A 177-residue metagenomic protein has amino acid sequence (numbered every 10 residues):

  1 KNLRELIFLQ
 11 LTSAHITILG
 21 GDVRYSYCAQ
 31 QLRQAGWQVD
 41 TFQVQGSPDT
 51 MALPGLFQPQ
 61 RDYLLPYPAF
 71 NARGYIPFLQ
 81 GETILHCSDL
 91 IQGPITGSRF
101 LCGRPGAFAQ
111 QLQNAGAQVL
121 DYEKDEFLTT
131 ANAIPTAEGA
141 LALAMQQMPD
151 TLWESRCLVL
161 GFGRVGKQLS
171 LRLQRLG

Functional and structural regions predicted by a protein language model:
Q10-L11, L64-E154: Glycine/serine-rich phosphate-binding loop and adjoining beta1-alpha1 elements at the start of nucleotide-handling
T17-S26, L32, W153-Q174: Glycine-rich adenosine-cofactor-binding loop
I18-L19, Q38-V44, R99-R104: Short, hydrophobic beta-strand segments that form beta-sheet elements in well-ordered domains
Y25-Y27, S47-M51, G106-Q111: Short, charged/polar "capping" segments at the starts of alpha-helices and the immediately preceding loops
G36-D49, G177: NAD(P)-binding Rossmann-fold cofactor-contacting core
P48-Q60: Short acidic low-complexity segments
